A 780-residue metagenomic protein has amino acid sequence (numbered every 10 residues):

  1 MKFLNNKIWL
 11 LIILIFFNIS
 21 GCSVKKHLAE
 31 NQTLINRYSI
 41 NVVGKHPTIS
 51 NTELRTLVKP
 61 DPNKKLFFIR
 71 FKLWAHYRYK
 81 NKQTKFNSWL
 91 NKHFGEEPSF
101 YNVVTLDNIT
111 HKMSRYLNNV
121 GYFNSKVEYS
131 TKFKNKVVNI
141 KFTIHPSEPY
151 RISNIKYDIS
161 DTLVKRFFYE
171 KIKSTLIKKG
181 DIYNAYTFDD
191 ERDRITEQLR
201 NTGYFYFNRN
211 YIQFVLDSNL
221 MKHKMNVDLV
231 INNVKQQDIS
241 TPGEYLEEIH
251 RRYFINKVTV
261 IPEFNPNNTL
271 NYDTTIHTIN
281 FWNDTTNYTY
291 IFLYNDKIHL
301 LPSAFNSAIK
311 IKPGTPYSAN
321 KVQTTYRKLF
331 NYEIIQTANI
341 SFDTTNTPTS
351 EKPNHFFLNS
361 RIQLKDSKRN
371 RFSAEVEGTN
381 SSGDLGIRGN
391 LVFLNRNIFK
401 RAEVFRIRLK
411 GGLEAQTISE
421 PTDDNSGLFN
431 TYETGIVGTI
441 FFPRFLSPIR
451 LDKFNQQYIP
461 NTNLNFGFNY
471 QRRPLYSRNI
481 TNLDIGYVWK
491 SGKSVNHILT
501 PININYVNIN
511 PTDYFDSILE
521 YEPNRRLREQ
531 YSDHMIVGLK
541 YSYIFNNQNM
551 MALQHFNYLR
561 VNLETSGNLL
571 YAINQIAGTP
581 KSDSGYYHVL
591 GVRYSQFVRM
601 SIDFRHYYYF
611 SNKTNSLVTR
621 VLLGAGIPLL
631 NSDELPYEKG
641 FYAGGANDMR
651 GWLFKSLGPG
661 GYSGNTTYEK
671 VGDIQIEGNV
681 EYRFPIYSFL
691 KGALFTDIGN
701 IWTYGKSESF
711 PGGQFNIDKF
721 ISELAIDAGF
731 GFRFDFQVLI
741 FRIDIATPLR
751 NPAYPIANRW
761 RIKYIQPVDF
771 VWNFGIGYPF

Functional and structural regions predicted by a protein language model:
K2-F3, S23-N331, T337-I340, F357 (+2 more regions): Interaction-mediating elements
I19-G21: C-terminal motif of bacterial Sec signal peptides marking the signal peptidase cleavage site
K26, G44, I144-E148, I159-D161 (+13 more regions): Flexible glycine-/small-residue-rich
Y122, Y204, R369, K400-A402 (+7 more regions): Strand-connecting loop/turn motifs
F167, I298-H299, S318-R560, R650-G651 (+2 more regions): Gram-negative/organellar outer-membrane beta-barrel architecture
E377-S382, I498-F684, F689, L694-D718: C-terminal outer-membrane beta-barrel translocator/porin domains of Gram-negative envelope proteins and their
R388-L394, G435-T439, N465, D484 (+9 more regions): One-face residue pattern on beta-strands with alternating periodicity enriched for small/polar residues
A646, G651, E708-F780: C-terminal beta-signal and terminal closure region of outer-membrane beta-barrel proteins
